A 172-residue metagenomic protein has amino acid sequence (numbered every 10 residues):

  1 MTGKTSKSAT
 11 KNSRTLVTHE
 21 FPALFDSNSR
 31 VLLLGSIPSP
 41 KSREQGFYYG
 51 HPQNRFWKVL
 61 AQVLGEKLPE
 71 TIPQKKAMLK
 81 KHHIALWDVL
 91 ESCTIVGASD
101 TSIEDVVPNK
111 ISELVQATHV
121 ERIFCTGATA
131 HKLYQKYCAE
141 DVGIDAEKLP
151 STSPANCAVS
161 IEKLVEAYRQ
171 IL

Functional and structural regions predicted by a protein language model:
M1-R30, P52, G97-S112, Q135-L172: C-terminal capping/extension of enzyme domains
R30-S36: Short, hydrophobic/glycine-enriched beta-strand segments
L32, A85-W87, F124, E147: Hydrophobic/aromatic beta-strand patches that form the interior of the parallel beta-sheet core in alpha/beta enzyme
S36, V89-E91, S151: Short loop/turn segments at strand-loop or loop-helix junctions that form parts of catalytic or ligand-binding pockets
K41-S102: Short, surface-exposed acidic-centric catalytic microdomains
V59, A85, K110-L114, L133: Generic beta-strand or strand-like secondary-structure segments
I111-F124: Proline-aspartate-enriched helix->loop->beta-strand connector
T129-H131: Alpha-helix capping/helix-boundary segments
